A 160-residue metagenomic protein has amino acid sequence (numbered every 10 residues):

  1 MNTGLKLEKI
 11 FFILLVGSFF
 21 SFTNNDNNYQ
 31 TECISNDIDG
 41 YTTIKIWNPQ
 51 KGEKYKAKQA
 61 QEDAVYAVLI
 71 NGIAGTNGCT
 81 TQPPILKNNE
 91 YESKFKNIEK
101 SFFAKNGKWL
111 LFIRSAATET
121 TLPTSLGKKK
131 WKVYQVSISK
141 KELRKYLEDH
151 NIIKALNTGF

Functional and structural regions predicted by a protein language model:
M1-Y29: Bacterial Sec-dependent N-terminal signal peptides
F22-F160: Domain-level marker for long, solvent-exposed, non-transmembrane regions
